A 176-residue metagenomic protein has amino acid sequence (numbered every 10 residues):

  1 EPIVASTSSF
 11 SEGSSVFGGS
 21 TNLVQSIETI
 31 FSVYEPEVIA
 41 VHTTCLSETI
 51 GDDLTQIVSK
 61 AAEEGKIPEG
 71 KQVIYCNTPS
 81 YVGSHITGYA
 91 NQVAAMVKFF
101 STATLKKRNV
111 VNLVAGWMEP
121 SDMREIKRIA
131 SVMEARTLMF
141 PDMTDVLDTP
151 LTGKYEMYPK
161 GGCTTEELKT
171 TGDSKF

Functional and structural regions predicted by a protein language model:
E1-F176: An N-terminal assembly and electron-transfer interface module characteristic of large anaerobic redox and radical
